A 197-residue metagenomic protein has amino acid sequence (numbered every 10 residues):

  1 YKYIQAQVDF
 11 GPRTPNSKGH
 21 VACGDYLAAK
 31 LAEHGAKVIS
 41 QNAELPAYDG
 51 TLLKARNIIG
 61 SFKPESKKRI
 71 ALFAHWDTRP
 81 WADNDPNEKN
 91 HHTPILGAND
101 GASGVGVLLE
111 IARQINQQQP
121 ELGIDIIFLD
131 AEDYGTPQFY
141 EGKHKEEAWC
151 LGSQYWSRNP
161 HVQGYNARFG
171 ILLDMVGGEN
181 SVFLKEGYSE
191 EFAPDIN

Functional and structural regions predicted by a protein language model:
Y1-K18, G164-R168, E179-S181, A193 (+1 more regions): Long, low-complexity, intrinsically disordered polar/charged segments
Y1-Y3, V8-F10, H34, R56-G123 (+2 more regions): Catalytic-core environment of secreted peptidases
K2, A6-E65: A non-catalytic alpha/beta surface segment that caps or lines the substrate-entry region of metallo-dependent hydrolase
T14-P15, E44-A47, P64-S66, W76-P80 (+2 more regions): Solvent-exposed loop/turn segments at secondary-structure junctions within structured extracellular/periplasmic domains
K30-A32, A82, D195: Juxtamembrane helix-loop transition sites at the ends of transmembrane segments in multi-pass membrane proteins
V38-S40, N90, G135: Short, basic/glycine-rich phosphate-binding loops at helix/coil junctions that contact nucleotide phosphates
K54-A55, W76-D83, Q163-M175: Hydrophobic transmembrane alpha-helix bundles
H92-D195: Acidic/histidine-rich catalytic neighborhood of metal-dependent amide-processing enzymes
